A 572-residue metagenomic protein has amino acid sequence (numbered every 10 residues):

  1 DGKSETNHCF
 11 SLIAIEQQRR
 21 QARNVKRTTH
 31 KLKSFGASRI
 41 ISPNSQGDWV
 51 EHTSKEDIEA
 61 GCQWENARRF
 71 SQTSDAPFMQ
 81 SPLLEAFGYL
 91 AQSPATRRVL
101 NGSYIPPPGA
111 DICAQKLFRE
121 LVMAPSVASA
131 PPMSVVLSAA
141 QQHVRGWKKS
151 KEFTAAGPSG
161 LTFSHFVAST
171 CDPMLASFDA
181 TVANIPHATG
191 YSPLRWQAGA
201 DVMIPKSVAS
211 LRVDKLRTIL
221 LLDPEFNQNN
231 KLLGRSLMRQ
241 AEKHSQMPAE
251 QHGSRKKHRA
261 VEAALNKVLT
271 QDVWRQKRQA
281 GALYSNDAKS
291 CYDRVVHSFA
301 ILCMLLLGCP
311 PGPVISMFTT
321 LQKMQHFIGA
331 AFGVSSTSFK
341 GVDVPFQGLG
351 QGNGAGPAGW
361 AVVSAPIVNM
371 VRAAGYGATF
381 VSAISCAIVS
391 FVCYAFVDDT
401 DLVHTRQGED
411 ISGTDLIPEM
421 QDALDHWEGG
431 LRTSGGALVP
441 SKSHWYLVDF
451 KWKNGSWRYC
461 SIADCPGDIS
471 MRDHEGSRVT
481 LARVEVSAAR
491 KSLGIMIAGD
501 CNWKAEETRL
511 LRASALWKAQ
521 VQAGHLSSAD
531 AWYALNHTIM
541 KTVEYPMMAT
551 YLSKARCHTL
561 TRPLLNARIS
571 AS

Functional and structural regions predicted by a protein language model:
D1-L211: Surface-exposed loop/turn segments and immediately adjacent short secondary-structure elements within folded domains
S38-N44, D48, K257-E262, S290 (+2 more regions): Short, conserved secondary-structure transition motifs
S74, C113, V122-P366: Conserved pre-catalytic core of RNA-dependent polymerases
G157, A198-D201, R217, G281-Y292 (+6 more regions): Catalytic palm active-site di-aspartate
L175-P186, G190, S236-Q240, A263-R275 (+4 more regions): Inter-domain linker/hinge segments that demarcate the starts of reverse transcriptase and RNase H-type modules
S290-G308, V389-R432, F450-C460, C501: Catalytic palm subdomain of template-directed nucleic-acid polymerases, centered on the conserved carboxylate motif
I328, A437-A488: Short, conserved micro-motifs composed of acidic
D473-T559, P563-I569: Basic, alpha-helical interaction scaffolds
